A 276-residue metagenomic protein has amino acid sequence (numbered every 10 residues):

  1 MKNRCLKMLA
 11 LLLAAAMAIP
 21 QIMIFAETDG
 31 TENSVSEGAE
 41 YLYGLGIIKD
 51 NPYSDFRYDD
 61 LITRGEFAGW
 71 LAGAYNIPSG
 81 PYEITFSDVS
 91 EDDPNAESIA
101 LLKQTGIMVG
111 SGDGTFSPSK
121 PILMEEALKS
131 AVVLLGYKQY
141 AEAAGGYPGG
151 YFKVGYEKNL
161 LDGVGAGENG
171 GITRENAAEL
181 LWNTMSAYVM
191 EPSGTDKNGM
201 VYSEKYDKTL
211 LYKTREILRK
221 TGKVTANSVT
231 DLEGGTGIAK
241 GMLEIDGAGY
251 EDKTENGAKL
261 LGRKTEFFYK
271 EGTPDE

Functional and structural regions predicted by a protein language model:
K2-G38, G44-E97, Q104-E125, A131-G171 (+3 more regions): Feature responds to low-complexity, polar/acidic, surface-exposed segments characteristic of secreted/exported proteins
E175, L180: Surface-exposed binding/hinge segments that line and control ligand-binding clefts or catalytic entry sites
L261-G262: Short, flexible surface segments
